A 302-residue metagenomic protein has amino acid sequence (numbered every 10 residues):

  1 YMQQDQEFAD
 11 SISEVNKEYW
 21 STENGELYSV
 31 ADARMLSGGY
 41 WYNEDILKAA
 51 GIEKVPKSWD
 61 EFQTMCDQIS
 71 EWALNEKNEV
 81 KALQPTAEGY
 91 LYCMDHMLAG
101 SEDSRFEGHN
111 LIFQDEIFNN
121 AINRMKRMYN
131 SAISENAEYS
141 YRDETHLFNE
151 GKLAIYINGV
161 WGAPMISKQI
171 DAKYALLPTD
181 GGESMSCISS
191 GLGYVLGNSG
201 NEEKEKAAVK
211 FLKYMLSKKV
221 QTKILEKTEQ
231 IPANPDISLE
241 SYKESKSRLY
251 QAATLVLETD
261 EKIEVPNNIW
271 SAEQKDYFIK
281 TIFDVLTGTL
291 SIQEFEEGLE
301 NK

Functional and structural regions predicted by a protein language model:
Y1-G38, K173-L177, E244-K246: Hinge/lid segment of periplasmic solute-binding proteins
Y1-V15, K48-K57, T145-L147, A154-I155 (+5 more regions): Extracytoplasmic "Venus flytrap"/periplasmic binding protein-like
I12-E14, W20, A175, L225-K280 (+2 more regions): Long, aromatic- and glycine/proline-rich binding clefts that accommodate carbohydrate-like moieties
Y19-A33, G38, Q63-L111, L153: Extracytoplasmic/periplasmic solute-binding protein
G25-E26, A49-A50, N130-S131, K168-I231 (+1 more regions): Extracytoplasmic/periplasmic substrate-recognition and gating elements
W59-Q63, N136-E150: Short helix-initiation/N-cap motifs at beta->coil->alpha
M65-D67, N110-E138: Glycine-centered hinge/linker elements that transmit conformational signals in sensory and ligand-binding systems
Y141, I157-A163, S190-L192: Beta->alpha turn/N-cap motifs
